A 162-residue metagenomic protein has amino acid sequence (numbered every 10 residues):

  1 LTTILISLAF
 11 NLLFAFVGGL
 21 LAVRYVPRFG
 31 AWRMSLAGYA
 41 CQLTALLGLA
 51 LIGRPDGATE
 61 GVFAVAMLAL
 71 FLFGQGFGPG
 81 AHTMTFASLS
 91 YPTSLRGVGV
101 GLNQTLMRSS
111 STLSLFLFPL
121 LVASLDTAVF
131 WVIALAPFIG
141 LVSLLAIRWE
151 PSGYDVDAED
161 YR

Functional and structural regions predicted by a protein language model:
L1-R162: Transmembrane-helix signature of 12-pass secondary carriers
